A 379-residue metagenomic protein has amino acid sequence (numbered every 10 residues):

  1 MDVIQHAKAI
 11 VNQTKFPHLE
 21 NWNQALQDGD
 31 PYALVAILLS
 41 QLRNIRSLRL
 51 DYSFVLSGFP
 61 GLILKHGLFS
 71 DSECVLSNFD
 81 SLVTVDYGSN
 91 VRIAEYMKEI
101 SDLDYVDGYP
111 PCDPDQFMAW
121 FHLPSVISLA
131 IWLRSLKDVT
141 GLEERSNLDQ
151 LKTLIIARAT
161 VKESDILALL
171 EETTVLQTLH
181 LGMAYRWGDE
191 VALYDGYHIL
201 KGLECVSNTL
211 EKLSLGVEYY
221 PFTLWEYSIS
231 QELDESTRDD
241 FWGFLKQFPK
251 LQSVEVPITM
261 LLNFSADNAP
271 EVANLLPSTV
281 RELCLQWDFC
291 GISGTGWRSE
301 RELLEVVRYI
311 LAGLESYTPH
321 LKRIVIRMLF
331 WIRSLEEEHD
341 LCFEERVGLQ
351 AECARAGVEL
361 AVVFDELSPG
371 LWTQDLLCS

Functional and structural regions predicted by a protein language model:
M1-S379: Leucine-rich repeat
